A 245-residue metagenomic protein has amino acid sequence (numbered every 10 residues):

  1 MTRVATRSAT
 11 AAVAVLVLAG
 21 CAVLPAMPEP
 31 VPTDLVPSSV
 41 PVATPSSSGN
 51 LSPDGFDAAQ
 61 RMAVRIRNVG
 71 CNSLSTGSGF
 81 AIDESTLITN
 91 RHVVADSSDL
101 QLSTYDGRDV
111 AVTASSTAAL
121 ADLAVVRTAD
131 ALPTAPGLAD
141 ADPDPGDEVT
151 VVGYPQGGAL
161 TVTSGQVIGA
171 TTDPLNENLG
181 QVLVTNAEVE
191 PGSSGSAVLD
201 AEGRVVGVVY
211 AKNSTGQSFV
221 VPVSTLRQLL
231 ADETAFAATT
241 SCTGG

Functional and structural regions predicted by a protein language model:
M1-A11: Bacterial N-terminal signal peptides that target proteins for export
V17-G20: C-terminal motif of bacterial Sec signal peptides marking the signal peptidase cleavage site
A22-F80, R91, D99, A235-G244: N-terminal activation segment of mature serine protease catalytic domains
L51-D54, G77, L138, V184 (+1 more regions): A structural connector/turn signal
A59-V69, R108, A124-A135, L160-G245: Active-site region of chymotrypsin-like
G70-T76, D83-T161, A237-T239: Conserved active-site neighborhood of the chymotrypsin/trypsin-like protease fold
I82-D83, A201: A cytosolic small-molecule/anion-sensing beta-strand core signal
